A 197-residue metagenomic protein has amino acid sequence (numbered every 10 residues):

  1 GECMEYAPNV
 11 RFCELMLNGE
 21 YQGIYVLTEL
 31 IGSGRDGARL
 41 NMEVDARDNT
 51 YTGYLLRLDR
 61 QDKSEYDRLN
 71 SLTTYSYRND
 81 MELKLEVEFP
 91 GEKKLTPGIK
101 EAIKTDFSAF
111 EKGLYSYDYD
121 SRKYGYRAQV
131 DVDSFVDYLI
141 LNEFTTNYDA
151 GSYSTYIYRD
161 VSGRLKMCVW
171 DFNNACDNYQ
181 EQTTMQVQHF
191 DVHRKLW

Functional and structural regions predicted by a protein language model:
G1-W197: Phosphate/dinucleotide-binding and metal-coordinating scaffold of catalytic cores in nucleotide-dependent enzymes
